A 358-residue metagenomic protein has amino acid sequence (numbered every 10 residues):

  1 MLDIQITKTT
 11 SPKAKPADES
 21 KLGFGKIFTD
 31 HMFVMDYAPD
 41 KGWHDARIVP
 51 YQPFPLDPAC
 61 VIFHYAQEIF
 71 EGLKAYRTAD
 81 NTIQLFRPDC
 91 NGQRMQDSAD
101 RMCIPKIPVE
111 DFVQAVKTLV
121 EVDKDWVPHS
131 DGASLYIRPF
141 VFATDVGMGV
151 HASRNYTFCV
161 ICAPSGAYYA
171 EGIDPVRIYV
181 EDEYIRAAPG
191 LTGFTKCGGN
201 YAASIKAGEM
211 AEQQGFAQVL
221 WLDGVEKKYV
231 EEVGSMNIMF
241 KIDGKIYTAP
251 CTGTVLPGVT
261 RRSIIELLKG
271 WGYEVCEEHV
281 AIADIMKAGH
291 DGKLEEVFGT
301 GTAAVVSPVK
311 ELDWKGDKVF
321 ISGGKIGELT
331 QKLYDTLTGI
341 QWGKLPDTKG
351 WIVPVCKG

Functional and structural regions predicted by a protein language model:
M1-L119, G147-G358: Helix-start/capping segments and mature chain N-termini
V122, F142-T144: Intrinsically disordered, low-complexity linker/loop segments enriched in Gly/Pro and charged/polar residues
P128-R138, F142: Extended, Lys/Arg-enriched charged tracts that mediate electrostatic binding to polyanionic substrates
